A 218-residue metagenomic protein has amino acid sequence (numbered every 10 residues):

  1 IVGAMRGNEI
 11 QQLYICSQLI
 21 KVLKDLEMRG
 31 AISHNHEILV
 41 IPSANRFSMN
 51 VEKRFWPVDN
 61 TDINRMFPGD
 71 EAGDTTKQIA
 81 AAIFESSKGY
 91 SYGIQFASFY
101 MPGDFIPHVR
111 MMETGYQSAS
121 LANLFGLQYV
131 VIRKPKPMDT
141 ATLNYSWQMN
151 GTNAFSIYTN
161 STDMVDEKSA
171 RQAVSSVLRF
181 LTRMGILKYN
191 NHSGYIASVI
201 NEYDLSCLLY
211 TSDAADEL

Functional and structural regions predicted by a protein language model:
I1-R6, I41: Short glycine-rich or small-residue beta-strand-to-loop segments that form or flank ligand, phosphate, metal/Fe-S
M5-G7, S98, A214: Conformational gate/switch positions in structured elements
I10-T142, S146-V165: Active-site/substrate-binding loop(s) of hydrolase catalytic cores
Q18, V22, R183, E217: Active-site catalytic microenvironments for nucleophilic, acid-base chemistry
A82, L121, S176, D213-A214: Residues within well-formed alpha-helices
K134-D139, Y145-D204: Anionic-ligand-binding alpha/beta catalytic cores of soluble enzymes and soluble regulatory domains that recognize
Y210-L218: Single conserved hydrophobic/aromatic residue that forms the stacking wall/gate of nucleotide- or nucleobase-binding
